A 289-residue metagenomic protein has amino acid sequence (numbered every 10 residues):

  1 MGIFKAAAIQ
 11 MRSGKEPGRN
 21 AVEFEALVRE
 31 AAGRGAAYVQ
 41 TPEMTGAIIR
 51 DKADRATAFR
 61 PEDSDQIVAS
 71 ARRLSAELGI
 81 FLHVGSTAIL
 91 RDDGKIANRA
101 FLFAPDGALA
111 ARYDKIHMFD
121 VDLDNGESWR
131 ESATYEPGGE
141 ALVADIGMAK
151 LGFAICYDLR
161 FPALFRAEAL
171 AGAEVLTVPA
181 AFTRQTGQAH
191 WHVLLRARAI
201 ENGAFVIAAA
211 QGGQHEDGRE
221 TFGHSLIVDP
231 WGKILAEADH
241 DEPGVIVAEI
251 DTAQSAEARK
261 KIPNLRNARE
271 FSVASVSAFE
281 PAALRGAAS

Functional and structural regions predicted by a protein language model:
I3-K15, Q40, R99, R112-D114 (+2 more regions): Active-site-proximal beta-strand elements of phosphoester/diester hydrolases
P17-G18, E25-D106, R112-D114, T183-R198: Cys-nucleophile CN-hydrolase/nitrilase-fold catalytic domain and related Cys-dependent amidase chemistry that acts on
R19-V28, R160-R166: Short, acidic/polar
P42, I116-F119, P179, A210: Conserved residues at the C-terminal ends of beta-strands
E62-H83, K150, C156-V245: CN hydrolase (nitrilase-like) catalytic-core segments centered on the catalytic cysteine and neighboring Lys/Glu
V84, R99-L102, L142-A144, S225-I227 (+1 more regions): Short beta-strand scaffold segments in enzyme catalytic cores
R91-A171, R184-V193, K261-N264: Active-site catalytic loop in hydrolytic enzyme cores
R112, A210-S289: C-terminal beta-strand edge segments of enzyme domains
